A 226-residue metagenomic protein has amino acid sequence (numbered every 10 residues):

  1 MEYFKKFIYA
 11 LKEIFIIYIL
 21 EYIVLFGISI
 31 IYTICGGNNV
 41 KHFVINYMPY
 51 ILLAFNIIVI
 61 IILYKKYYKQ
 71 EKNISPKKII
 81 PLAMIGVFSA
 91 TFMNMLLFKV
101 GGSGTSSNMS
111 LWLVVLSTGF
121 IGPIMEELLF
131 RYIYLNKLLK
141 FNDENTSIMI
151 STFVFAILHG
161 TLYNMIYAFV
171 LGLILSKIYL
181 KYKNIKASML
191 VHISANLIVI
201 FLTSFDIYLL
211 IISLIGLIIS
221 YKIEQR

Functional and structural regions predicted by a protein language model:
F4, T33-N46, Y64-L128, L135-N136 (+1 more regions): Juxtamembrane helix-loop-helix connectors linking adjacent transmembrane helices in multi-pass membrane enzymes
A10-Y64, I211: Alpha-helical transmembrane segments in multi-pass membrane proteins
I19, I80, M84, V115-F120 (+8 more regions): Residue-level signature of the transmembrane alpha-helical core of multi-pass small-molecule transporters
E21-F26, L52-L63, A83-L96, L210-Q225: Hydrophobic core of alpha-helical transmembrane segments in multi-pass integral membrane proteins
Y22-I30, Y163-G216, S220-E224: Functionally important transmembrane alpha-helices
V87-A90, E144-H159, I193: Small-polar-interrupted transmembrane alpha-helices in polytopic inner-membrane proteins
V100-T105, A156-Y163, T203-F205: Membrane-interface helix caps and helix-loop-helix hairpins in membrane proteins
L128-I150, K177-N184: Membrane-interface helix/loop boundary segments of multi-pass membrane proteins
